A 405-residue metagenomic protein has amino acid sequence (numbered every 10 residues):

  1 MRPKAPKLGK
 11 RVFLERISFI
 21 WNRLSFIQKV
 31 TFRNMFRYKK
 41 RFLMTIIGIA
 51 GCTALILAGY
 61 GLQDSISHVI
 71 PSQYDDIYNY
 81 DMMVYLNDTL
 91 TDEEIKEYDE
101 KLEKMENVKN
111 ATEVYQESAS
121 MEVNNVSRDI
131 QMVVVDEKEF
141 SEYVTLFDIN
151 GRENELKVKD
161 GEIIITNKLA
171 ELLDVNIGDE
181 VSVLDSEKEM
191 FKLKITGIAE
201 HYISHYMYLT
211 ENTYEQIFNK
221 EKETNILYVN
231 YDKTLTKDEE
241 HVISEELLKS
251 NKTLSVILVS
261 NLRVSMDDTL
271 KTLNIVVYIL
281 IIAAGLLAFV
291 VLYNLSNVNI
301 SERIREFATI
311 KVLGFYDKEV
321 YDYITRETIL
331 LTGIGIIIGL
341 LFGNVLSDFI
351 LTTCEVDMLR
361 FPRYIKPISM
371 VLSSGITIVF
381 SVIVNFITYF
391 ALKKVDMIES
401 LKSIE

Functional and structural regions predicted by a protein language model:
M1-V12, F390-E405: Short cytosolic juxtamembrane segments of multi-pass membrane proteins
G9-S18, I324-I338: Selective transmembrane-helix segments that form parts of the transport pathway or gating/packing helices in multipass
I17, S25-D160, N167-K168, D179 (+1 more regions): Juxtamembrane segments of multi-pass membrane proteins
L62, I66-D75, E240-L287, V298-S301 (+2 more regions): Peri-transmembrane interface segments
I77-Y78, K157, I198-H241, S260: Small-residue transmembrane helix packing/gating motifs
E153-N212: Hydrophobic secondary-structure segments that place a key small or acidic residue at a functional site
N274, A288-T332: Interfacial "coupling" helices/loops that link adjacent transmembrane helices in transporter permeases
D322-Y323, I336-E399: Short helix-loop junctions at transmembrane helix boundaries
